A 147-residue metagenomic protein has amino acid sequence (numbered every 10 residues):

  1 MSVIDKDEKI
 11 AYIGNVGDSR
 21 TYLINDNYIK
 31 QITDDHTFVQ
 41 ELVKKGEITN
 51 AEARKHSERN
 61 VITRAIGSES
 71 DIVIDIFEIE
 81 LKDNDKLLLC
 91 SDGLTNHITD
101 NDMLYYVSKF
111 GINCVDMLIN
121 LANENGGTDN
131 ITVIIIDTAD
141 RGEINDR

Functional and structural regions predicted by a protein language model:
M1, I10-A11, A51-E52, I76-E78 (+1 more regions): A generic local secondary-structure boundary/capping motif
M1-N25, Q31: Conserved catalytic micro-motifs used in adenylation/nucleotidyl-transfer and phosphoryl/amide- and methyl-transfer
G14, E143-R147: Short, charged, solvent-exposed linker or helix-capping segments at domain edges/interfaces that act as flexible hinges
N15-R20, V61-S70, F77-Y106, I119-N125 (+2 more regions): Conserved beta-strand-loop-short alpha-helix elements that form and flank the Mn2+/Mg2+-coordinating active site
I24, I136-G142: Short beta-strand-to-coil "C-cap" segments at the C-terminal boundary of structured domains/repeats, marking
Q31, Y105-S108: Glycine-rich, phosphate-binding/catalytic loops in enzymes
D34-D83, R141-I144: Conserved, helical-rich catalytic subdomain that frames metal- and/or nucleotide-binding sites in enzyme alpha/beta
S108-C114: Short, charged, surface-exposed loops that flank catalytic or proteolytic processing sites
